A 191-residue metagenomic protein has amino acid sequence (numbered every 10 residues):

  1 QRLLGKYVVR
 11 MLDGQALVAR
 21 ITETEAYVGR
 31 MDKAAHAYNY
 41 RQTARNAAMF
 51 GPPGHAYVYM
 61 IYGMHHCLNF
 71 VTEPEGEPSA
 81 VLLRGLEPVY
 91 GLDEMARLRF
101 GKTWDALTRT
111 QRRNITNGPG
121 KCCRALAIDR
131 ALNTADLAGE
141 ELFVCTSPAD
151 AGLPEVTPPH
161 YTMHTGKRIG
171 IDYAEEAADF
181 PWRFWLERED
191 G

Functional and structural regions predicted by a protein language model:
Q1-G191: Conserved, well-structured core segments that form or line functional sites
